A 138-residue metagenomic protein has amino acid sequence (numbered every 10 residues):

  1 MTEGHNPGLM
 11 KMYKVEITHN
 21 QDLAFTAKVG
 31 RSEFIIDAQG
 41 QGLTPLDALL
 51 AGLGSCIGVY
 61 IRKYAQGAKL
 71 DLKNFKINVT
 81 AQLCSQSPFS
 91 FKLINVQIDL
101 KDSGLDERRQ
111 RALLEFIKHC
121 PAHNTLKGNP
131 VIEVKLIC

Functional and structural regions predicted by a protein language model:
T2-A51, I61-C138: Extended beta-strand/beta-hairpin segments
L53-I57: Alpha-helical metal-binding/catalytic segments enriched in His/Glu/Asp
